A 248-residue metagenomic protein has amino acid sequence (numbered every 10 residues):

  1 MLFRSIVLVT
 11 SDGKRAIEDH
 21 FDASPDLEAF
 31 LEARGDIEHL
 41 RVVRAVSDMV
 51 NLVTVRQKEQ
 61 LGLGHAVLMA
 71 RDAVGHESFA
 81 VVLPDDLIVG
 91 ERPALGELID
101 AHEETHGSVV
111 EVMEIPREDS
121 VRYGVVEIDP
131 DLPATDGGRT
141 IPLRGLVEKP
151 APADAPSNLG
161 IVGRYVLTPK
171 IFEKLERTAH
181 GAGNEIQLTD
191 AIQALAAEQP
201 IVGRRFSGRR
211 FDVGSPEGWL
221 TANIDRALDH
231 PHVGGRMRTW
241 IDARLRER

Functional and structural regions predicted by a protein language model:
M1-L2: Short, small-residue-biased leader/transition segments that mark boundaries at the very start of proteins
V7-T10, V112: Short internal beta-strands
S11-K14, F21: Residues in the short beta-alpha loop(s) of Rossmann-like NAD(P)-binding domains
A16-I17, A191: Phosphate- and divalent-cation-binding pockets in alpha/beta enzyme and binding domains that engage nucleotide-derived
D19-P25: Glycine-rich loop at the start of a catalytic domain that most often binds anionic cofactors/ligands
L27-E32, I37, V43-P130, L167-P169 (+1 more regions): Conserved beta-loop-beta/alpha segment of the NTase-like Rossmann-fold superfamily that binds/positions NTPs
A80, L95-E103, D131-R238: Catalytic-core segments of class I nucleotidyltransferases/pyrophosphorylases that form NMP-activated intermediates
M237-R248: Intrinsic disorder at enzyme termini
